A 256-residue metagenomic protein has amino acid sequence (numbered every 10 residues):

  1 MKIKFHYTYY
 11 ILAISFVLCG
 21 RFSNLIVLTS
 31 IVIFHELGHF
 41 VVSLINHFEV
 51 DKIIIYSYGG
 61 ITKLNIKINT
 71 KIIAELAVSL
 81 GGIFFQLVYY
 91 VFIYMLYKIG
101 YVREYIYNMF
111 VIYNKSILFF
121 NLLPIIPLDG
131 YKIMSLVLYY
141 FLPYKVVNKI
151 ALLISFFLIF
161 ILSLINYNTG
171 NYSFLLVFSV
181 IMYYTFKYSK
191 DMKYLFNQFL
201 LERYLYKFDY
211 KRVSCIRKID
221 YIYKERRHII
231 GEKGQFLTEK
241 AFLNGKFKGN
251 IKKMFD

Functional and structural regions predicted by a protein language model:
M1-D256: Hydrophobic transmembrane alpha-helices and their immediate loop junctions in multi-pass integral membrane proteins
